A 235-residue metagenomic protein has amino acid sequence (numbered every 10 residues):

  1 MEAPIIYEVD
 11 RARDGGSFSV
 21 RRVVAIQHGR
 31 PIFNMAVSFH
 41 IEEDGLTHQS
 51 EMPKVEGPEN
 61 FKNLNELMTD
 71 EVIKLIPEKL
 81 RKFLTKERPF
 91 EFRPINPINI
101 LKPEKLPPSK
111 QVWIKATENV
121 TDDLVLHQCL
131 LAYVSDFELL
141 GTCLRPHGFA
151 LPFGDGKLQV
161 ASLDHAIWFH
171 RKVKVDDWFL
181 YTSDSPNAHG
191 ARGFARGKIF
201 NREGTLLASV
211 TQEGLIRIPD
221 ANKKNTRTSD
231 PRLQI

Functional and structural regions predicted by a protein language model:
M1-I235: Terminal targeting signals and extreme-terminal segments of soluble enzymes
